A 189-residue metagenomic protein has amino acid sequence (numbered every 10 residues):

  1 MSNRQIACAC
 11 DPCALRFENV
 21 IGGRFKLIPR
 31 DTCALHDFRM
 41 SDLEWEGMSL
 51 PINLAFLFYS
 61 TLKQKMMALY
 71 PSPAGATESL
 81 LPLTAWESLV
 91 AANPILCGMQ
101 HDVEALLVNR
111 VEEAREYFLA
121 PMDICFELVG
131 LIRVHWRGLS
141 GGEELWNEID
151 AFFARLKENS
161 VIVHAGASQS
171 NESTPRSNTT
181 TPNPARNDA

Functional and structural regions predicted by a protein language model:
M1-A34: N-terminal cysteine/histidine-rich coordination modules
A9, K26, A55-Y59, L69-Y70 (+2 more regions): Residues in well-ordered beta-strands of folded domains
N19-G22, R30, D42-W45, P94-L96: Intrinsically disordered, low-complexity regulatory regions of eukaryotic proteins
A34-A74: Ordered, amphipathic secondary-structure segments that act as subunit-interaction surfaces in large macromolecular
H36-L43, W86-A91, M99-H101: Short C-terminal domain-edge/linker segments immediately following a structured domain
L62-K65, L80, A114: Intrinsically disordered, low-complexity coil segments
P71-S88: Primary mode marks residue(s) on the alpha4-beta5-alpha5 output face of response regulator receiver
V90-A189: C-terminal, charged low-complexity interaction regions
